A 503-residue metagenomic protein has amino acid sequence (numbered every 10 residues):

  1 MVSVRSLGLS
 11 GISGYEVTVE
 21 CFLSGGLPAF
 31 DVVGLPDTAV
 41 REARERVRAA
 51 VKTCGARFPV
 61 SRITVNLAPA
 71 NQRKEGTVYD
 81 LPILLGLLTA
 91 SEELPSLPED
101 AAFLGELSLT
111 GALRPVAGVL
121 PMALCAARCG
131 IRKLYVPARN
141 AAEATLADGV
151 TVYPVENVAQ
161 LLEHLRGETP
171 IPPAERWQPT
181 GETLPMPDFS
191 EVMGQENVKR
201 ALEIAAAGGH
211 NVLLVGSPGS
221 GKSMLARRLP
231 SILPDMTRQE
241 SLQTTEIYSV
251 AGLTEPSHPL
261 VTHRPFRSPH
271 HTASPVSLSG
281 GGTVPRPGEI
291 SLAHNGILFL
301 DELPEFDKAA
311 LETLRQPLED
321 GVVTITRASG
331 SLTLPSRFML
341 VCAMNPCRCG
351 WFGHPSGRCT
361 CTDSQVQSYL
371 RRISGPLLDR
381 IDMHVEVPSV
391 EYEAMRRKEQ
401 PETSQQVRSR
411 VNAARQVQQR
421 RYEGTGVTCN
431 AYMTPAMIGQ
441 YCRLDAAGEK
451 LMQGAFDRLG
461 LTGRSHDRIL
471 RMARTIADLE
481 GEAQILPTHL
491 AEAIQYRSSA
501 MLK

Functional and structural regions predicted by a protein language model:
M1-L213, S220-S223, T326, H466 (+2 more regions): Peripheral, non-AAA+ core regions of ATP-driven protein-machinery
V17-L23, L278, D382-V385: Short beta-strand elements
V33-R44, P59, N66-G76, V284-P285 (+1 more regions): Basic, amphipathic alpha-helical bundle interface domains used for macromolecular binding and assembly
R166-I204, G208, D235-I290: P-loop NTPase nucleotide-binding/switch module
L213-E255, D320: Walker A/P-loop
L214, L300, A343: Hydrophobic anchor at the beta1->P-loop junction of P-loop NTPases
N295, D301-E302, T313: Walker B catalytic acidic pair
